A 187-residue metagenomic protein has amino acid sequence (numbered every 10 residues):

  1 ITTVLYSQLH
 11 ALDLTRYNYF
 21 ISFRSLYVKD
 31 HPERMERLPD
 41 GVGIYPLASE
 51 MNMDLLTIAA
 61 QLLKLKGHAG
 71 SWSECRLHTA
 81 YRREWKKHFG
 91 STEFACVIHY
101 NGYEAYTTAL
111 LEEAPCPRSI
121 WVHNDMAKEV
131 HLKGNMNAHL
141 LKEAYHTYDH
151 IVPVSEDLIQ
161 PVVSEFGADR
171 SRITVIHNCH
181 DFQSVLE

Functional and structural regions predicted by a protein language model:
I1-Y6, Y27-K29: A short, glycine/small-residue-rich beta-strand->loop->alpha-helix junction that serves as a flexible
A11, R16-G70, L158: N-terminal strand-loop element at the rim of the active site of nucleotide-sugar-dependent glycosyltransferases
L56-S73, I120-A138: Acceptor-binding helix/loop patch of EC 2.4 sugar-transfer enzymes, predominantly nucleotide-sugar-dependent
Y81, H99-A105, V122: Short His-centered aromatic/hydrophobic patch
R83-T92, G134-P153: Membrane-proximal helix-turn-helix segments that form the acceptor-binding/catalytic region of lipid-linked
A114-R118, Y148-D149, D169-R172: A short helix->loop->beta-strand "cap" motif at the edges of active sites that frequently abuts
D157, I176-C179: Carbohydrate-associated surface elements
V185-E187: A short helix/loop element that forms part of the nucleotide-sugar donor recognition site in Leloir-type
